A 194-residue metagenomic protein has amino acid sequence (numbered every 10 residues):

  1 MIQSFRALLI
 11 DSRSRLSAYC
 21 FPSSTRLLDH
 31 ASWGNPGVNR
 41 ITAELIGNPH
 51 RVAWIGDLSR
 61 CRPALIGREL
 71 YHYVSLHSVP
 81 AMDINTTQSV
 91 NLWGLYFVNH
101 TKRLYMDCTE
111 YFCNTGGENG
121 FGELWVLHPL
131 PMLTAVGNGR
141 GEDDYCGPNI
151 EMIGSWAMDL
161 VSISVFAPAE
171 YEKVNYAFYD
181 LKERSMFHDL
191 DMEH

Functional and structural regions predicted by a protein language model:
M1-T25: Short, extreme N-terminal segment that most often corresponds to the first beta-strand
D29: Catalytic toxin/effector domains delivered as secreted proteins or via bacterial secretion systems
W33-H194: Low-complexity intrinsically disordered segments
